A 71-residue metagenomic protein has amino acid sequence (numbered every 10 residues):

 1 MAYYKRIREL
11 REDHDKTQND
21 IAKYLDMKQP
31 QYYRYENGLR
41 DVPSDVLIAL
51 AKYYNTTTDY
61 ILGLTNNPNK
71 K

Functional and structural regions predicted by a protein language model:
M1-K5, Y33, N69-K71: A detector for short, charged/polar N-terminal pre-domain segments
K5-Y24, A49: Short basic helix-loop element that most often maps to the first helix and adjoining turn of HTH DNA-binding modules
I7, I21-A22, Y32-Y35, I61: Conserved hydrophobic/aromatic packing and binding residues within compact polymer-binding modules
D13, D45, L62-K71: Short, charged recognition helix plus adjacent turn of helix-turn-helix-like nucleic-acid-binding domains
D26, D45-Y60: DNA major-groove recognition helix of helix-turn-helix/homeodomain DNA-binding modules
D26-D41: Recognition helix of helix-turn-helix/homeodomain-like DNA-binding domains that insert into the DNA major groove
E36, Y54, L62-T65: DNA major-groove recognition helix of helix-turn-helix
